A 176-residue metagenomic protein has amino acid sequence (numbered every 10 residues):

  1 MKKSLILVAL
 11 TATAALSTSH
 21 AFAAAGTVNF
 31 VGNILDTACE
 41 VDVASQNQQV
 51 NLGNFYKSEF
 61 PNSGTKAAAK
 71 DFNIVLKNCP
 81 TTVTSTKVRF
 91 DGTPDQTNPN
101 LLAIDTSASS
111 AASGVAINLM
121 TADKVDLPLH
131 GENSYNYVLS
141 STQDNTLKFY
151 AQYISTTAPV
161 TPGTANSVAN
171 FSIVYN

Functional and structural regions predicted by a protein language model:
K2-S4, S19-N176: Mature extracellular/passenger domains of Gram-negative fimbrial/pilin and adhesin proteins
V8-A15: Bacterial N-terminal signal peptides
